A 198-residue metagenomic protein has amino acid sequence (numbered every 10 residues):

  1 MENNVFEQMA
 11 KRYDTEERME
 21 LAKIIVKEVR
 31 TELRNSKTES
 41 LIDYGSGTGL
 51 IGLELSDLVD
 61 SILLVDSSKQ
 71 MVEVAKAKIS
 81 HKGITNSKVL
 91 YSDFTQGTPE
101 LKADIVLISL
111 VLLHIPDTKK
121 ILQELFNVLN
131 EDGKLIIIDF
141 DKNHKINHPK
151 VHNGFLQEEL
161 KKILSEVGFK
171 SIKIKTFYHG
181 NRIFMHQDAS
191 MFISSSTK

Functional and structural regions predicted by a protein language model:
M1-S36, V74: Conserved class I S-adenosyl-L-methionine
I42-Q96: Class I SAM-dependent methyltransferase SAM/SAH-binding core
L107: A conserved beta-strand element that flanks and buttresses the S-adenosyl-L-methionine
L110-V111: Short catalytic micro-motifs in class I SAM-dependent methyltransferases
K119-E131: A short glycine-rich, Lys/Arg-flanked "PGG" loop and its adjoining helix->strand segment in the class I
I136-E159: Conserved class I S-adenosyl-L-methionine
F169-G180: Conserved S-adenosyl-L-methionine
G180-K198: Core SAM-dependent methyltransferase catalytic element
